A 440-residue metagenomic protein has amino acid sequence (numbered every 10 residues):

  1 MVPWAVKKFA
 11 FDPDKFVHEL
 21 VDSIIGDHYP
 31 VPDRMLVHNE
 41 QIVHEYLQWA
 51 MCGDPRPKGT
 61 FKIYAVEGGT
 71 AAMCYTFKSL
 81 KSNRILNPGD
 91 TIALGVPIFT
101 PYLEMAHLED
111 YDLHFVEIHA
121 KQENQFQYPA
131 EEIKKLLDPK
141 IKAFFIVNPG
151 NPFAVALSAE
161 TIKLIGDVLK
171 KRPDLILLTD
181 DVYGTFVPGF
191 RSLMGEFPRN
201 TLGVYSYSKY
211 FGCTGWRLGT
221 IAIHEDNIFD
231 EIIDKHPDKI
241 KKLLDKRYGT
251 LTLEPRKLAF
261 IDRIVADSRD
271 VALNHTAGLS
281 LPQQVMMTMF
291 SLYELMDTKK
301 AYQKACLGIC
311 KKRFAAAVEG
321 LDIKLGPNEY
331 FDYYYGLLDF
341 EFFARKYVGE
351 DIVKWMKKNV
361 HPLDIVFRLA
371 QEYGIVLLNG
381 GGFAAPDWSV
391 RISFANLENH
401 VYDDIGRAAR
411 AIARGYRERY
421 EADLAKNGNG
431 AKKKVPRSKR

Functional and structural regions predicted by a protein language model:
M1-L20, S280-L281, K426-K433, R437-K439: N-terminal basic, amphipathic alpha-helical segments
V2, M194-A259, R391: Active-site PLP attachment segment
V2-K8, S23-V31, K121-Q127, F153-A159 (+3 more regions): Short, flexible/disordered intra-domain loops and linkers
D12-K15, S23-D174, G184-P198, L202 (+3 more regions): Conserved core of the PLP fold type I
R34-V37, Q41, W49-P57, K134 (+3 more regions): PLP-dependent enzyme catalytic core of the Aspartate aminotransferase-like
D180-D181: Walker B catalytic acidic pair
K241-D297: Extended, charge-rich helix/loop segments that form flexible, surface "patches" used to engage negatively charged
P282-Y293, K300-V318, L325-K354, F383: Conserved glycine-rich beta-strand-loop-beta hairpin in the small C-terminal domain of fold type I
